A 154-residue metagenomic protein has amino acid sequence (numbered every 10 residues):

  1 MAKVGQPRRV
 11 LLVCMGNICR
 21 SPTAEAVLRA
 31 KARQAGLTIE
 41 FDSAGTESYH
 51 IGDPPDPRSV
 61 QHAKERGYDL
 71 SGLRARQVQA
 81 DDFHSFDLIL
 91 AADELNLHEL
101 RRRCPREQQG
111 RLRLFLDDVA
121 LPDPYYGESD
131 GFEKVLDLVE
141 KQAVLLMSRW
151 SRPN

Functional and structural regions predicted by a protein language model:
M1-N154: Short polar/charged helix/loop
